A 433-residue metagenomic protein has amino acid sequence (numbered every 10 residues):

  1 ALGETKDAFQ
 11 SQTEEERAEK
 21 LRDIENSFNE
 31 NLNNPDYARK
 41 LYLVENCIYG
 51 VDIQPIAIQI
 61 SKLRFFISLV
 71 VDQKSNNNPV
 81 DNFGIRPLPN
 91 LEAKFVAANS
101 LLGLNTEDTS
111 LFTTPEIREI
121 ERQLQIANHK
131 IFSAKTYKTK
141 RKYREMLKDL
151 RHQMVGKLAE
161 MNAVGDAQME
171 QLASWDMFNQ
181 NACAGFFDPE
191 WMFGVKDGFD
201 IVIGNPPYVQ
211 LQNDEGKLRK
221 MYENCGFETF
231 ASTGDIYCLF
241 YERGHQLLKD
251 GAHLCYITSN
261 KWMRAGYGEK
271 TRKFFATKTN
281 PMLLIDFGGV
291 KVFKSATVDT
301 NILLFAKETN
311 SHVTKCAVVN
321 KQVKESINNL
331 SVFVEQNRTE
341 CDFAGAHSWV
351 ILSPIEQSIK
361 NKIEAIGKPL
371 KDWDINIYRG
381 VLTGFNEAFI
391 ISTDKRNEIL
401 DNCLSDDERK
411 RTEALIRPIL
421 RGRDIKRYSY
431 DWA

Functional and structural regions predicted by a protein language model:
A1-F187: Class I S-adenosyl-L-methionine-dependent methyltransferase module
E25-N33, H152-M154, Q168, P207-N213 (+2 more regions): Short, functional N-terminal and low-complexity linear motifs
A38, T339-D342, K426-D431: Short, flexible, solvent-exposed loop/turn segments with mixed acidic/basic and small polar residues
K40-L43, S295, S429: Short, flexible turn/loop "capping" segments at secondary-structure junctions
P55-T113, A127, Q180-A182, F187-R409: Signature of N6-adenine DNA methyltransferases within the class I
T136-Y143, A167, W373-F389, Y430-A433: Short coil/turn segments at secondary-structure boundaries
D401-A433: C-terminal target-recognition/interaction regions appended to catalytic cores
